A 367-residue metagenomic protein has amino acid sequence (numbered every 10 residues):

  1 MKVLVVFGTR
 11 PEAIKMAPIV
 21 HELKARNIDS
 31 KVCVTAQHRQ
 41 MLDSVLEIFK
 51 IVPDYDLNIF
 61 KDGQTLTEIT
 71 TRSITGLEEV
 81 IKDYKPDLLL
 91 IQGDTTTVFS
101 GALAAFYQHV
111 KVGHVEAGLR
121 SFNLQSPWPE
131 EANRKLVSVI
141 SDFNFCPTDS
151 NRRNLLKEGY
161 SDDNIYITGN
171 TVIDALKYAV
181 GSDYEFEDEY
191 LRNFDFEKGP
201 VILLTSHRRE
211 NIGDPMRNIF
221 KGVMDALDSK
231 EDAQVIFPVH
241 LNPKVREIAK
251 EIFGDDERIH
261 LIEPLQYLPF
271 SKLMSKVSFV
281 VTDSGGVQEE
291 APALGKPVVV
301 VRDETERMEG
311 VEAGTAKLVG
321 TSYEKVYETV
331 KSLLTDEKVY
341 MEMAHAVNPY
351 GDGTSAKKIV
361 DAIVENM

Functional and structural regions predicted by a protein language model:
M1-F237, N242-M367: Nucleotide-activated sugar donor-binding and catalytic core shared by glycosyltransferases and related lipid-linked
